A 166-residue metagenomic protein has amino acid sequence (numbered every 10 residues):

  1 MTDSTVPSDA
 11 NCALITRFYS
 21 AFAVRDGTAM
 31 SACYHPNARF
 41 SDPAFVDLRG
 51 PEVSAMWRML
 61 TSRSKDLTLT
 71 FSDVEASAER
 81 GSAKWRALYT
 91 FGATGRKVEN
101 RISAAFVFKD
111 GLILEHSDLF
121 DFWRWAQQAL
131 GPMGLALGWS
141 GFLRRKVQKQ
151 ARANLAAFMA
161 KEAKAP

Functional and structural regions predicted by a protein language model:
M1-T28, A32, P36, K149-P166: Short, low-complexity N-terminal intrinsically disordered segments enriched in polar/charged residues
D3, T61-T68, S72-P166: A beta-strand edge to alpha-helix "cap/lid" segment located at domain peripheries
S4-S8, V46, G95: Alpha-helix initiation/capping motif
A10, E52, V98: Soluble or luminal CAZymes and related metallo-dependent hydrolases
I15-F18, M30-S31, A38, V53 (+3 more regions): Hydrophobic pocket/interface hotspot
F18-F22, Y34, F40, F45 (+4 more regions): Aromatic side chains
G27-S31, H35-G81: A solvent-exposed, acidic/Ser-Thr-rich amphipathic alpha-helical stretch
